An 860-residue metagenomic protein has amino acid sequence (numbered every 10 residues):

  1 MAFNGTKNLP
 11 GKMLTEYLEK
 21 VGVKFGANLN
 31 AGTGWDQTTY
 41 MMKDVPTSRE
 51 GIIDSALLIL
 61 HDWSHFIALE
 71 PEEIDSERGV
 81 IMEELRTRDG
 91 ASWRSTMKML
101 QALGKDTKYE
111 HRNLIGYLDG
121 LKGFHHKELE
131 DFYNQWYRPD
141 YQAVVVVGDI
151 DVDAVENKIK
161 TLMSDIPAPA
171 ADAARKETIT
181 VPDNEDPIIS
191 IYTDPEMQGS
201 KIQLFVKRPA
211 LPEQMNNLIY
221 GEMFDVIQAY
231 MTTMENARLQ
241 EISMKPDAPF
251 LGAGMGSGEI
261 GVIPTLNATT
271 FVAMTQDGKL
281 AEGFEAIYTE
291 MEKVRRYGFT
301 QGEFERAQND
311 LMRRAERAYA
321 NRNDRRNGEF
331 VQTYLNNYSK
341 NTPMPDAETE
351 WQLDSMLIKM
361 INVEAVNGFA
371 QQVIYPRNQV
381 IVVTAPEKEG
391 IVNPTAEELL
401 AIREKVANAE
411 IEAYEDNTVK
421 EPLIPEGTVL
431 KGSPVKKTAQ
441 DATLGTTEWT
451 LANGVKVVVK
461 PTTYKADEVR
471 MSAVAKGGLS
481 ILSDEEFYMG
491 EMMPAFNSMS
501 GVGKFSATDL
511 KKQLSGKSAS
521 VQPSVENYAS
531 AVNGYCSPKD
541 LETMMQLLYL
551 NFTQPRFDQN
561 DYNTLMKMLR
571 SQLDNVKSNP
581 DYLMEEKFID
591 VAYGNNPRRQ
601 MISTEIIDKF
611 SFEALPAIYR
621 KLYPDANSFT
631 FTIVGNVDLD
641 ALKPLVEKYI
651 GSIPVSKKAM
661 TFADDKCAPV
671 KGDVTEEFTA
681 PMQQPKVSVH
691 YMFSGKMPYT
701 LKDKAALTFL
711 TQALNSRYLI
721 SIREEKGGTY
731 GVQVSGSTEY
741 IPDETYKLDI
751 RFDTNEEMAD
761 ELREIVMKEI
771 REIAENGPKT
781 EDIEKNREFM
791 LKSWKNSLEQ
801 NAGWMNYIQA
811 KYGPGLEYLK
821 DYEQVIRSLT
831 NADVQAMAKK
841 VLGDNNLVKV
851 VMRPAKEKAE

Functional and structural regions predicted by a protein language model:
M1-N4, T232-T233, F487-A495, Q712: Active-site recognition of the HExxH zinc-binding catalytic motif
K12-D62, W93-D119, Y141-V147, Q198-I219 (+13 more regions): M16 family metallopeptidases and their MPP-like homologs
Y17-K20, A68-I74, I361-A365, F369 (+3 more regions): Peptidyl-prolyl cis-trans isomerase
F66, P71, R78-G79, S92 (+5 more regions): Non-catalytic, conformational "gating/processing" segments within enzyme and secreted inhibitor domains
E73-E128, F132-Y141, V145-V147, V152-T161 (+3 more regions): Hydrophobic, small-residue-rich alpha-helical packing segments that form membrane-like cores
D151-Q228, T232-Q240, M244-P246, E305-N309 (+8 more regions): Proteolytic maturation boundary segments
L714-Y718: Short Ser/Thr-interspersed hydrophobic loop/turn segments at strand-loop and sheet-helix junctions that line or gate
